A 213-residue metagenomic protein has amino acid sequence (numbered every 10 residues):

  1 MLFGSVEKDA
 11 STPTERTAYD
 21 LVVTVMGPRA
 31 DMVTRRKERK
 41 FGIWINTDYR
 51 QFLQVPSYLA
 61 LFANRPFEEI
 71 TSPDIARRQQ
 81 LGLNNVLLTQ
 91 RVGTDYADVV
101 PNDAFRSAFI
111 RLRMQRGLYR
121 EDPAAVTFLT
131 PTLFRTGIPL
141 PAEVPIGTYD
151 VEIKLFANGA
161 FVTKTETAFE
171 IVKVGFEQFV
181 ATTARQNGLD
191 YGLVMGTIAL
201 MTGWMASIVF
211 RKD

Functional and structural regions predicted by a protein language model:
V6-A10: Short solvent-exposed capping/turn motifs at the termini of beta-strands
P13-V22: Short flexible loop/turn segments that cap and initiate beta-strands
V22-R50: Membrane-embedded segments
R29-D31, F67-I70, F156-T163: Short acidic/polar inter-strand loop motif in beta-rich domains
R39-P141, P145: Membrane-proximal low-complexity regions enriched in glycine and acidic/polar residues
P139, V162-G192: Short, aromatic-rich amphipathic segments at membrane interfaces that lie adjacent to a transmembrane helix or signal
E143-K173: Extended, hydrophilic extramembrane loops/domains of integral membrane proteins
N187-D213: Juxtamembrane interface at the cytosolic side of transmembrane helices
